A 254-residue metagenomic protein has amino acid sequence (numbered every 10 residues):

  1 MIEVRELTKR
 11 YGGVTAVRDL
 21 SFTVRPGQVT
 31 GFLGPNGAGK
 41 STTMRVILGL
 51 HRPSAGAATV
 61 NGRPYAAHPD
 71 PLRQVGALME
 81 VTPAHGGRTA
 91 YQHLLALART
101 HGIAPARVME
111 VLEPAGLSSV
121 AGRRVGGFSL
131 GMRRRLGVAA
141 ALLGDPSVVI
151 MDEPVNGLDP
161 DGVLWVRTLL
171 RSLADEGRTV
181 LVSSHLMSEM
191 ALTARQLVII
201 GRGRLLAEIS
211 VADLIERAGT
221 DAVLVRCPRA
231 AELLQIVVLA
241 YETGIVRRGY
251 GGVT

Functional and structural regions predicted by a protein language model:
I2-V4, K9-G201, L206-A207: ABC transporter nucleotide-binding domains
R167-V253: ABC transporter nucleotide-binding domain
